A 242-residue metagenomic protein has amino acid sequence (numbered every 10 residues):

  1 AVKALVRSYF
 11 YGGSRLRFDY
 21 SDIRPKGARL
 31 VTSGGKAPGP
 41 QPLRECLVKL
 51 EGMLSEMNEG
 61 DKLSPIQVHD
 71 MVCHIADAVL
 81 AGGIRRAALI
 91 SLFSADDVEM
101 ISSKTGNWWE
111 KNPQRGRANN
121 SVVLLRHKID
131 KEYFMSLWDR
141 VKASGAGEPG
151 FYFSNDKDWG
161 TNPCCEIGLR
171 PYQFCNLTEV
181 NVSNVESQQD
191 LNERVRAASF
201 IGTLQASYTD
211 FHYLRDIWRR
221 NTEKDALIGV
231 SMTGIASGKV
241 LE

Functional and structural regions predicted by a protein language model:
A1-L43, K142-K239: Function-dense linear segments that define catalytic or interfacial modules in macromolecule-processing proteins
Y11, G39, L43-L47, M53 (+2 more regions): Hydrophobic or amphipathic alpha-helical targeting/insertion segments
R15-R17, M57-D70, V79-S91, S207-R220: Flexible, glycine/charged-enriched surface loops at secondary-structure junctions
P38, L63, V122, R126-I129 (+2 more regions): A general boundary/transition motif marking the beginning of the first structured unit of a protein
Q41, M53, A78-K157, M232-E242: Conserved, charged catalytic cores of large soluble enzymes
P42, K49, D70, H74 (+4 more regions): Exposed alpha-helical structural elements
G52-E56, S183-E186: N-terminal glycine-rich flavin-associated loop
Q67, M71, K104, Y152 (+1 more regions): Active-site scaffold of zinc-dependent metalloenzymes
